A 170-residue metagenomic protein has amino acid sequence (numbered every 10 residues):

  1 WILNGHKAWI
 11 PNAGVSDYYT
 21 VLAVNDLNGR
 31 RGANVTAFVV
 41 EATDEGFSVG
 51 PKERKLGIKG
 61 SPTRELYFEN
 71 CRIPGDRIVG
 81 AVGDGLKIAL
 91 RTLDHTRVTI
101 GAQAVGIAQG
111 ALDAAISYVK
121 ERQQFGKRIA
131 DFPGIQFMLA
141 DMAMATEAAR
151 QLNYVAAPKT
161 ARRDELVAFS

Functional and structural regions predicted by a protein language model:
W1-N4, D164: Cytochrome P450 C-terminal beta-domain/meander region
N4-V49: A short core secondary-structure module
A8-G14, I58, D94-T99: Glycine-rich phosphate/pyrophosphate-binding beta-alpha loops
V15-S16, A33, S61-T63, L93: Short, solvent-exposed loop/turn segments at the edges of secondary structure
G32-N34, V49-P51, G75-V82: Short, charged, solvent-exposed linker or helix-capping segments at domain edges/interfaces that act as flexible hinges
E45-P74: Flexible, small-/acidic-enriched active-site or ligand-binding loops
E65-C71, A81-L86, L90-S170: Alpha-helical interface subdomain recognition
